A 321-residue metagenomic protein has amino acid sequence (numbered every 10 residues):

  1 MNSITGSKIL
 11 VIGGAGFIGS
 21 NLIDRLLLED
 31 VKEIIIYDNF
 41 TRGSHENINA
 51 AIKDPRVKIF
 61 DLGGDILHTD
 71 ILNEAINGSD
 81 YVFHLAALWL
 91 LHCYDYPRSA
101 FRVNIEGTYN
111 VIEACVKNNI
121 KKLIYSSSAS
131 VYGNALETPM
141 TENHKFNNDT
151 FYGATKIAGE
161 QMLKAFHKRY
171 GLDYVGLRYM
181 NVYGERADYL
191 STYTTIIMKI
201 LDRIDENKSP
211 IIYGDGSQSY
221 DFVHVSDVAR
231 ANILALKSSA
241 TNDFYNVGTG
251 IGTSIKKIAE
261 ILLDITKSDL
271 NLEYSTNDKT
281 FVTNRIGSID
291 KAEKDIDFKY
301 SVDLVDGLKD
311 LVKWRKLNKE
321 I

Functional and structural regions predicted by a protein language model:
M1-M180, V302: N-terminal Rossmann-like NAD(P)+-binding domain of SDR-like oxidoreductases, especially those catalyzing
G43, L67, D95, V103-E106 (+7 more regions): Residue-level signal for the nucleotide or nucleotide-sugar donor/cofactor binding architecture
G63, R178-N181, N246, Y274-T276: Residue-level recognition of beta-strand->loop/alpha-helix junctions
A87-L91, S128-V131, N181-A187, S217 (+2 more regions): Active-site proximal helix/loop that lines the substrate pocket of Rossmann-like NAD(P)-dependent oxidoreductase domains
P97, Y189-L190, S239: Active-site loop immediately N-terminal to the catalytic Tyr-X3-Lys motif of short-chain dehydrogenase/reductase
K156, R178, R186, S217-Y220 (+1 more regions): Short, cationic motifs built from Arg/Lys/His that form the positively charged side of catalytic pockets
A158, M162, F166, I196 (+2 more regions): Hydrophobic alpha-helix immediately C-terminal to the catalytic Tyr-X-X-X-Lys motif of short-chain
I204-I321: C-terminal substrate-binding subdomain of Rossmann-fold SDR/epimerase-dehydratase oxidoreductases
